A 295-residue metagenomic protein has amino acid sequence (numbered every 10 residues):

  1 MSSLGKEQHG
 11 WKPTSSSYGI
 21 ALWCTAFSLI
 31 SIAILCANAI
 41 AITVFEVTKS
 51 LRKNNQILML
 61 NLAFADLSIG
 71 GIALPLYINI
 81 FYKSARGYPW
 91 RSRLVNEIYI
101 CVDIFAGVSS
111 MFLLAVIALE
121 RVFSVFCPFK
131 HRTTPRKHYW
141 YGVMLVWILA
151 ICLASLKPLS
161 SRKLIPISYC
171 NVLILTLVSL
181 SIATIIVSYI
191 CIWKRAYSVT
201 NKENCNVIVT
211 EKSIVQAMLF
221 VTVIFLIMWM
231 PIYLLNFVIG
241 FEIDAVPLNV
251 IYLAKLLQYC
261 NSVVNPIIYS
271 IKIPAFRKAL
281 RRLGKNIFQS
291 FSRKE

Functional and structural regions predicted by a protein language model:
M1-A37, F81: Extracellular N-terminal segment of 7TM GPCRs
G19-S28, N55-V116, I167-N171: Extracellular TM2-ECL1-early TM3 structural module of rhodopsin-like
W23-I30, K137-G142, Y169-V178, I251: Transmembrane alpha-helices of multi-pass eukaryotic membrane proteins
I30-A33, N61-A73, V108, H138-A154 (+3 more regions): Alpha-helical transmembrane segments of multi-pass membrane proteins
I42, L74-A85, V122-V125, A154-R162 (+7 more regions): Transmembrane helix-loop junctions and nearby membrane-interface residues
V47-I57, L119-G142, I186-A217, F241 (+1 more regions): Intracellular signaling interfaces of 7-transmembrane GPCRs
S68, N79-Y82, A106-V116, F123-P166 (+1 more regions): Fourth transmembrane helix
D103-I104, S168-I182, F225, P231-Y269: Extracellular loop 3-seventh transmembrane helix
